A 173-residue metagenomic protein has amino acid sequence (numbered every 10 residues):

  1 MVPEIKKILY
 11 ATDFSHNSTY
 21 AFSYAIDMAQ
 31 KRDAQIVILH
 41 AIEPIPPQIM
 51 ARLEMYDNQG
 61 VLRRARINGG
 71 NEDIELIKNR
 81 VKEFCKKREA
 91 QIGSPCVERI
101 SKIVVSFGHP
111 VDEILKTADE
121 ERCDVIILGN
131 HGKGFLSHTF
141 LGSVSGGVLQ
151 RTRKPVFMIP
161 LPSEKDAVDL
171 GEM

Functional and structural regions predicted by a protein language model:
M1-P3, I45, E83-I126, S163-M173: Structural beta-alpha unit
V2-I67, M173: Small/aliphatic-rich secondary-structure junction motif
E4, K116-V168: Gly/Ser-rich helix-loop-strand patches that form or flank binding pockets for ribonucleotide-derived cofactors
Y20, E113, F135: Phosphate- and divalent-cation-binding pockets in alpha/beta enzyme and binding domains that engage nucleotide-derived
V61-E75, V97-I100: Short glycine/proline- and acidic residue-enriched helix-loop micro-motifs that form flexible lids or anion-recognition
N71-K87: Short, surface-exposed alpha-helical segments at coil->helix boundaries
